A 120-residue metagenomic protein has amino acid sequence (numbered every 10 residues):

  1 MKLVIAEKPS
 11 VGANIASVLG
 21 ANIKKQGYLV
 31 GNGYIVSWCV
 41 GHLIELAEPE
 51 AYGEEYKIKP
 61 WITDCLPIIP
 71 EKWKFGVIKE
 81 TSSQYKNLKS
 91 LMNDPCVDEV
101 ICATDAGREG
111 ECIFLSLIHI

Functional and structural regions predicted by a protein language model:
M1-L117: Intrinsically disordered, low-complexity regulatory segments
